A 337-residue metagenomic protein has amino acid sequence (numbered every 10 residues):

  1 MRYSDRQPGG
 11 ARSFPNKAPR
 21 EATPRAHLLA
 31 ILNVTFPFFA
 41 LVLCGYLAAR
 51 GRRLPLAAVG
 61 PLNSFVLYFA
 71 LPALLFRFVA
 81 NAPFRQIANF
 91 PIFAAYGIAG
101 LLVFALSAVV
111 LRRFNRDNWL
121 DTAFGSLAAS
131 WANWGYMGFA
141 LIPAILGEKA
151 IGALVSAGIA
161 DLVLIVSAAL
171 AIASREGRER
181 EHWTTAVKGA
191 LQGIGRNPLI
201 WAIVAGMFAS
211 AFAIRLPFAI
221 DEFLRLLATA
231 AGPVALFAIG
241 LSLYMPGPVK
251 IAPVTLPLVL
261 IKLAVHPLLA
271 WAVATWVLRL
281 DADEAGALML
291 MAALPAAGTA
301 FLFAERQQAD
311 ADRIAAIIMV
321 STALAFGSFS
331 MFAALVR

Functional and structural regions predicted by a protein language model:
Y3, G10-R12, N16-R337: Alpha-helical transmembrane segments of multi-pass small-molecule/ion transporters
